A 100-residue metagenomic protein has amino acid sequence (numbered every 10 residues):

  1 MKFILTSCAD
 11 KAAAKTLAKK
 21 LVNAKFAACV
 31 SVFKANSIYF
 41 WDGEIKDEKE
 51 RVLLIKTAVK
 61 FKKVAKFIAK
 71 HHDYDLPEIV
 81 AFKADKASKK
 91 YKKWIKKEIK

Functional and structural regions predicted by a protein language model:
M1-K100: Positively charged, small/polar-rich N-terminal and surface patches that mediate targeting and assembly and bind
